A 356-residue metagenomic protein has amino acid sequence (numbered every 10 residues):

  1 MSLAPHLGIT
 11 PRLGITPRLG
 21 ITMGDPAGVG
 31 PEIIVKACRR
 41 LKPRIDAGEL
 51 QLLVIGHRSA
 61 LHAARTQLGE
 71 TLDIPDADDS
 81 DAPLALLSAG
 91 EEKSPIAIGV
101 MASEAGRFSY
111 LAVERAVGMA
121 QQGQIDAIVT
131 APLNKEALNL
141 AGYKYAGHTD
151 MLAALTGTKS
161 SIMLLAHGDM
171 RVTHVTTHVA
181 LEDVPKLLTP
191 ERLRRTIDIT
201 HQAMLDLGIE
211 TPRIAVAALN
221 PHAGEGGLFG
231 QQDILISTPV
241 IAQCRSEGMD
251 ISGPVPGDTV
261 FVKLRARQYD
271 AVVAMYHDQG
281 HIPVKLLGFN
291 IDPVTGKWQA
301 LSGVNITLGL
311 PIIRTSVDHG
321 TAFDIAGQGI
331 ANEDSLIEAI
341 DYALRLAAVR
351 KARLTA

Functional and structural regions predicted by a protein language model:
M1-H148, E191-A215, L219-M275, Q279-N305 (+1 more regions): Contiguous, glycine/small-aliphatic-enriched amphipathic segments in soluble metabolic enzymes
M151: Acidic, PIN/NYN-like endoribonuclease modules and their adjacent C-terminal/linker elements
L155-V172, T307-A322: Short, flexible loop segments at boundaries between secondary-structure elements
L165-R195: Ligand-binding beta-strand-loop-alpha-helix segment within the catalytic cores of soluble metabolic enzymes
